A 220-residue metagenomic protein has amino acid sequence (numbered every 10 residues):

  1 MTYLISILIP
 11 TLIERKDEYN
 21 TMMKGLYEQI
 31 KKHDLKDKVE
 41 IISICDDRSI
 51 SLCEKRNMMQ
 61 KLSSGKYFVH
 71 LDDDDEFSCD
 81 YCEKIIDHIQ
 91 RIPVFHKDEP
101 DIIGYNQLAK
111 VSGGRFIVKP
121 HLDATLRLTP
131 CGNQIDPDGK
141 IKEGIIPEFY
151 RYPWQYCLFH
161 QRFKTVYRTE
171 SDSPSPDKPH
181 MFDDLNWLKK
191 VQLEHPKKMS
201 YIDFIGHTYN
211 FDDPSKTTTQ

Functional and structural regions predicted by a protein language model:
I9-I30: Short, well-formed alpha-helical segments that are part of the catalytic scaffolds of diverse glycosyltransferases
D47-S63: Glycine-rich, basic loop-to-helix element that forms the pyrophosphate-binding segment of sugar-nucleotide handling
F68: Short aromatic/hydrophobic "clamp" motif used to bind/position activated sugar donors
D75-H88: Acidic donor-binding/catalytic loop of UDP-sugar-dependent glycosyltransferases, especially processive GT2
I92-L108: A short, conserved acidic/glycine-rich loop-to-beta-strand motif that forms the donor nucleotide-sugar/metal
I103-H121: Short beta-strand-to-loop element that shapes/binds the nucleotide-sugar donor at the catalytic cleft/hinge
K110-F116, I202-Q220: Active-site donor/metal-binding and catalytic loop motifs of nucleotide-sugar-dependent glycosylation enzymes
H180-W187: Acidic donor-binding loop at a coil-to-helix junction in glycosyltransferase catalytic cores that engages
